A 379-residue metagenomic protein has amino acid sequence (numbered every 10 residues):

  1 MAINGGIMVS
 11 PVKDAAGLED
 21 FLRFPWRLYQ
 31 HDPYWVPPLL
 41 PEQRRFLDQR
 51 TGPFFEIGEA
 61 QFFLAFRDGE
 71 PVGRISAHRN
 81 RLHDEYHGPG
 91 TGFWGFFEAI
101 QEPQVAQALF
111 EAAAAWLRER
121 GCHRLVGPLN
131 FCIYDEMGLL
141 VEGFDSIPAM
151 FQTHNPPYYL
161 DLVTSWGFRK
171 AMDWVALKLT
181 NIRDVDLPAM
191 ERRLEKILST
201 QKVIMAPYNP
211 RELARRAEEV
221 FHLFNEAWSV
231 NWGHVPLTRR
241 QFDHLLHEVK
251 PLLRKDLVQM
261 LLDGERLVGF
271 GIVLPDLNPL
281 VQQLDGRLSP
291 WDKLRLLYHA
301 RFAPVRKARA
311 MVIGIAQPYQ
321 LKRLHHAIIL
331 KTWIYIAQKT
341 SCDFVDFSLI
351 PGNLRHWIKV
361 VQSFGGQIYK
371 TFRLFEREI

Functional and structural regions predicted by a protein language model:
A2-G6, T153-G233: Acyltransferase donor/substrate-recognition loop-hinge adjacent to the catalytic core
A2-R45, A114: TRNA-binding/sensing appendages of the translation machinery
L18, R81-D84, I133-D135, D184 (+5 more regions): Flexible loop/turn segments at secondary-structure boundaries
P25-R67, I75-E85, P207, R211-G314: A conserved beta-strand-loop-helix scaffold within acyl/acetyltransferase catalytic domains
D84-G167, M172, L284-F364: Acyl-donor binding region in acyl/amide transferases
S363-L374: A structural motif corresponding to the C-terminal lobe/cap of the Radical SAM core domain
